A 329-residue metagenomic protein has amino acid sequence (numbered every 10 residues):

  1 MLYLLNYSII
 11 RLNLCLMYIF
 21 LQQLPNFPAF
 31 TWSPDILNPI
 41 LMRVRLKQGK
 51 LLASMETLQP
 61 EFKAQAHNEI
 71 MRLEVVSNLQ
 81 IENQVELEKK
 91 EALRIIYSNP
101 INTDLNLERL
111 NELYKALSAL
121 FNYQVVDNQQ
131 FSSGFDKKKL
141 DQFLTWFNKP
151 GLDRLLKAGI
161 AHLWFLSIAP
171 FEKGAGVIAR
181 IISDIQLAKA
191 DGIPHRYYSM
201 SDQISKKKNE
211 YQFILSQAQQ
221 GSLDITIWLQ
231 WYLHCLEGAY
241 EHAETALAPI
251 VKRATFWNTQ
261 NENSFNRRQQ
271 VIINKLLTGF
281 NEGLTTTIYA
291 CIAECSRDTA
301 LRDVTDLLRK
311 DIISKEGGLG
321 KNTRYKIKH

Functional and structural regions predicted by a protein language model:
M1-H329: FIC/Doc superfamily catalytic core
